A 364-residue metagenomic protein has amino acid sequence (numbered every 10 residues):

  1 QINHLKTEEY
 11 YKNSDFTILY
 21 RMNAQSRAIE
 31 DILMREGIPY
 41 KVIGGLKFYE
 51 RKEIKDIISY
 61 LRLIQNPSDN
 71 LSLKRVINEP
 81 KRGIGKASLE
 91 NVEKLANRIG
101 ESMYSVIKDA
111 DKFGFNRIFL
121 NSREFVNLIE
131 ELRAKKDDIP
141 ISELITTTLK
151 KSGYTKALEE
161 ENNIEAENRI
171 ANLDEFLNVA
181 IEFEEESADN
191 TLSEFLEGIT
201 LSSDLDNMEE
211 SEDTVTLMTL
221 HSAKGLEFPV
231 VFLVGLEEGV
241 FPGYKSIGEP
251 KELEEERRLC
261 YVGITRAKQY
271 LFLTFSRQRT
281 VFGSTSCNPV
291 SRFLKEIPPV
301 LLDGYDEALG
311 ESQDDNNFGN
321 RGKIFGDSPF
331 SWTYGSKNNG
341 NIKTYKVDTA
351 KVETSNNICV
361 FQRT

Functional and structural regions predicted by a protein language model:
Q1-K74, E160-N168, N178, L226-F228: Conserved motor-region signature of P-loop NTPase helicases/translocases
M22, V76-P80, V179, E194-G243 (+3 more regions): Conserved helicase core region in the C-terminal RecA-like lobe
S59-K81, D315-D327: A polyampholytic, Gly/Pro-enriched intrinsically disordered region
P80, V106-S222, V300-G304, A308 (+3 more regions): Accessory C-terminal helicase-associated subdomains
E90-L95, K108: C-terminal helical "lid" of AAA+/P-loop NTPase domains
G235-T364: C-terminal accessory regions
